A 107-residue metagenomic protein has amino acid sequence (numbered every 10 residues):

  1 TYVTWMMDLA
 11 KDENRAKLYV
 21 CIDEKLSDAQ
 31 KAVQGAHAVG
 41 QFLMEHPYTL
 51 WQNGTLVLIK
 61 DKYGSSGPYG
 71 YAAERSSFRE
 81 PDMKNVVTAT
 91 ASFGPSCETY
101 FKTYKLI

Functional and structural regions predicted by a protein language model:
T1-I107: Positively charged, small/polar-rich N-terminal and surface patches that mediate targeting and assembly and bind
